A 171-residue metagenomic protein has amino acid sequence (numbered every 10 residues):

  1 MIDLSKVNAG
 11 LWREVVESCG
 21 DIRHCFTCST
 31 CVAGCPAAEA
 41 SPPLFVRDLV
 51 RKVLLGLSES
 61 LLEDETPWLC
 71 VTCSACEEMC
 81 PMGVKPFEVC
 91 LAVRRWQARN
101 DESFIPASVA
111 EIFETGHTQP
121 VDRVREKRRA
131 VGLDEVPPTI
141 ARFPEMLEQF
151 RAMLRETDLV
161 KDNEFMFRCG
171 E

Functional and structural regions predicted by a protein language model:
M1-S60, P67: Ferredoxin-type iron-sulfur electron-transfer modules and their immediate structural context
I22, S58-E78, M82-E171: Iron-sulfur-cluster electron-transfer modules
